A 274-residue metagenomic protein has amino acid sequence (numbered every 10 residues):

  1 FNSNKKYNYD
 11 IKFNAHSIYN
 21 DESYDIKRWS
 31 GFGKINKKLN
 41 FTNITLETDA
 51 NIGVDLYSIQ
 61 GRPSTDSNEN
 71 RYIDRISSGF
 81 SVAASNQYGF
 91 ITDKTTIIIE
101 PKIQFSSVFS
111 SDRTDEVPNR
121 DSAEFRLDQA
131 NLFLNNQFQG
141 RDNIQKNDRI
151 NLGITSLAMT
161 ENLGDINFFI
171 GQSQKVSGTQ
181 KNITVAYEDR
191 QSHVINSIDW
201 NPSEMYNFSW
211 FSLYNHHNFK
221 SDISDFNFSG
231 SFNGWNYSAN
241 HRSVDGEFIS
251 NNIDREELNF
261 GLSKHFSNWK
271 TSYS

Functional and structural regions predicted by a protein language model:
F1-S274: Outer-membrane beta-barrel proteins and related beta-barrel translocases across Gram-negative bacteria
